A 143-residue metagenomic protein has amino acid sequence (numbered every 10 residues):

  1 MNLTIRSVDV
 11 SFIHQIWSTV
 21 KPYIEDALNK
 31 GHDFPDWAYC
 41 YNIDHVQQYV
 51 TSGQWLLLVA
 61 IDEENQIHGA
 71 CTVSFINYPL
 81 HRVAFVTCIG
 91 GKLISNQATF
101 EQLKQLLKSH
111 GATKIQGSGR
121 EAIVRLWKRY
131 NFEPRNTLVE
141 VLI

Functional and structural regions predicted by a protein language model:
M1-C40: Short amphipathic alpha-helix that is part of the acyltransferase structural core
N2, V83, N136: A residue-level signal for beta-strand positions that form part of recognition/binding surfaces within mature
I5, L58-A60, I115, V139: Hydrophobic beta-strand residues in large extracellular and virion-surface proteins
D33-Q54: Active-site rim helix/loop that mediates acceptor-substrate recognition in acyltransferases
T51-I94: Conserved donor-binding loop and adjoining core beta-sheet/short helix segment in diverse acyl/aminoacyl transferases
W55, R129-E133: Short glycine-aromatic motifs
P79-Y130: Acyl-donor binding region in acyl/amide transferases
S118, E133-I143: Conserved catalytic-core motifs of GNAT/GCN5-like acyltransferases
